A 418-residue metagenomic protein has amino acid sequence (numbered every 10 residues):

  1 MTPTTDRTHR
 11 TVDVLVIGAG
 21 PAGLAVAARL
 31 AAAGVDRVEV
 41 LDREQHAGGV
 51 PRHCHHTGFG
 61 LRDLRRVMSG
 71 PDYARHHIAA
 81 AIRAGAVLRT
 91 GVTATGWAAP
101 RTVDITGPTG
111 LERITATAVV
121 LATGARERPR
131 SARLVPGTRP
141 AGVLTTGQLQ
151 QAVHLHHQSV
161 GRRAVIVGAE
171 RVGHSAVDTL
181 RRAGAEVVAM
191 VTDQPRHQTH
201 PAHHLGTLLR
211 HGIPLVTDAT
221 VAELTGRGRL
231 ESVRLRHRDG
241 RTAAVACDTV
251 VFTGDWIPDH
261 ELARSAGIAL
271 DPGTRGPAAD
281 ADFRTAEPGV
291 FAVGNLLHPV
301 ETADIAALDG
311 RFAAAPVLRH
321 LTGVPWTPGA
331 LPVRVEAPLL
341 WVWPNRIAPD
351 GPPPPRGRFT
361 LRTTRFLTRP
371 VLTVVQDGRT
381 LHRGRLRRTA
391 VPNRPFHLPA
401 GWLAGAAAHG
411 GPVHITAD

Functional and structural regions predicted by a protein language model:
T2-I17, Y73-R163, L235-G240, V251 (+2 more regions): FAD-binding core/adjacent interface of flavoenzyme oxidoreductases
P3, T8, V12-H76, A80 (+1 more regions): Beta1-alpha1 glycine-rich phosphate/pyrophosphate-binding loop at the start of Rossmann-like nucleotide-binding domains
A81-A98, V103-I105, R181-R264, L270 (+1 more regions): A Rossmann-like FAD-binding core segment of flavoenzymes
L111-R229, G289-A292, L296-F312: Predominantly flavin-linked oxidoreductase catalytic cores and closely associated redox partners
V143-V153, T249-V300: FAD-site-proximal beta/loop scaffold in flavoenzymes
V293-V342: A conserved FAD-binding loop/helix module that cradles the flavin
V324-F366: Surface beta-strand/loop "capping" patches
F359, L372-V374, L398-D418: Short, aromatic- and glycine-rich surface loops/edge beta-strands on solvent-exposed regions
